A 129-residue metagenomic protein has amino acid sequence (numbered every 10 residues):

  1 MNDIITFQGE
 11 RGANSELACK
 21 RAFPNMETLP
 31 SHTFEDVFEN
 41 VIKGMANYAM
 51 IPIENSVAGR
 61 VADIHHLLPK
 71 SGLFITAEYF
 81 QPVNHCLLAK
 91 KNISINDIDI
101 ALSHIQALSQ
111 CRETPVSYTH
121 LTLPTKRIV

Functional and structural regions predicted by a protein language model:
M1-R127: Domain-level signature for soluble enzymes in the chorismate/prephenate branch of the shikimate pathway
